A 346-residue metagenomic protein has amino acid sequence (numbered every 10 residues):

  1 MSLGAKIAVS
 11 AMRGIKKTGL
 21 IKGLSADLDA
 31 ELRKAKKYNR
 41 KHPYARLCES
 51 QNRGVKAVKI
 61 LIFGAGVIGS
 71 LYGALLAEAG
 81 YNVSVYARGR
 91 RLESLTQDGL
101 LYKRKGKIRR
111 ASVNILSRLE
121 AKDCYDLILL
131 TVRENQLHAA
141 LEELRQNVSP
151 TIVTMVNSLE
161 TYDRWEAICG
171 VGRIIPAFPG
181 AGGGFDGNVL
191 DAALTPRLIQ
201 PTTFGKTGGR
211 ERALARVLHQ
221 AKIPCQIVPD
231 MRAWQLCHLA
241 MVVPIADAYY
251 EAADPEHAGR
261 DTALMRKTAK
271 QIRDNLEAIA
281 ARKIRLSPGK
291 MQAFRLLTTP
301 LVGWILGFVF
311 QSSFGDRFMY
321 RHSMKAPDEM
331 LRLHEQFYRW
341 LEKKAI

Functional and structural regions predicted by a protein language model:
K6, K16-K17, K34-K36, Q51: Charged/polar low-complexity intrinsically disordered segments
K56-I108: NAD(P)+-binding Rossmann beta1-loop-alpha1 motif at the extreme N-terminus of oxidoreductases
I60, V83, I152, I174 (+1 more regions): Hydrophobic anchor at the start of a short beta-strand that flanks the dinucleotide cofactor-binding loop
K107-L190: Rossmann-like NAD(P)(H) cofactor-binding subdomain of soluble oxidoreductases
D163-H238, P244: Rossmann-fold dinucleotide-binding core
R232-L276: Active-site-proximal catalytic alpha-helix in oxidoreductases
E277-I346: NAD(P)-dependent Rossmann-like dehydrogenase/reductase catalytic/cofactor-binding core
